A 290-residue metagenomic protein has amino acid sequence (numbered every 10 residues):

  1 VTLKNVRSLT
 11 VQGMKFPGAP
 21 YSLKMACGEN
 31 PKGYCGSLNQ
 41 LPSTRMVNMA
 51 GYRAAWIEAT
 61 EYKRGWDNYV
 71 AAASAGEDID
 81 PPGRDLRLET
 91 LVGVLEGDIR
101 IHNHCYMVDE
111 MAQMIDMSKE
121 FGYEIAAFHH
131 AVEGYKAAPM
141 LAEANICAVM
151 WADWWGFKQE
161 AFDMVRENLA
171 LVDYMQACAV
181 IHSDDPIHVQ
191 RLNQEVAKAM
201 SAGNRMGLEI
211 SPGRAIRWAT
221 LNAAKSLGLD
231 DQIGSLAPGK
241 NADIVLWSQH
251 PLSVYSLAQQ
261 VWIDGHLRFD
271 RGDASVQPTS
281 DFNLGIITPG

Functional and structural regions predicted by a protein language model:
V1-A127, L257, I263, T288-P289: Polyanionic/metal-chelating signatures
N5-R7, M107, V132, A152 (+1 more regions): A mature extracytoplasmic/lumenal domain signature
R87, E110, G134, M164-V165 (+1 more regions): Amphipathic coiled-coil/heptad-repeat helices and related helical stalk/stem segments that mediate oligomerization
R100, P139-W247, L267: His/Asp/Glu-enriched, well-ordered alpha-helical/loop segment that forms or immediately abuts the divalent-metal
V108-A112, A131-A138, H188-Q190: Active-site environment of divalent metal-dependent phosphoester hydrolases
Y123-H130, C147-A152: Short hydrophobic/aromatic-enriched beta-strand-loop microsegments
K225, A237-F282: C-terminal cap of metal-dependent C-N hydrolases
